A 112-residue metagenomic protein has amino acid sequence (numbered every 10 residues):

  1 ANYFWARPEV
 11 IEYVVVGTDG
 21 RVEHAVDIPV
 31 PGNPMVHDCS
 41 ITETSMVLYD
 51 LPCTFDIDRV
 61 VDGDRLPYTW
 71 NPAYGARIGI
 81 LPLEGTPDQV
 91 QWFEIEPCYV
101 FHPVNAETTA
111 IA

Functional and structural regions predicted by a protein language model:
F4-A6, P52: Residue-level signature of beta-propeller blades and closely related beta-rich strand-turn architectures in secreted
P8-R21, V60-T86: Beta-propeller blade signature
E23-P29, Q89-E94: Beta-propeller fold detector
I28-P31, D38, E96-C98: Short loop/turn motifs that recur once per blade in beta-propeller domains
P34-D38, V104-N105: Extracytoplasmic beta-rich repeat domains
E43-S45, I111: Short coil/turn segments that connect the beta-strands within blades of beta-propeller domains
P52, P67-A112: A conserved active-site cap/scaffold subdomain adjacent to cofactor or substrate pockets
